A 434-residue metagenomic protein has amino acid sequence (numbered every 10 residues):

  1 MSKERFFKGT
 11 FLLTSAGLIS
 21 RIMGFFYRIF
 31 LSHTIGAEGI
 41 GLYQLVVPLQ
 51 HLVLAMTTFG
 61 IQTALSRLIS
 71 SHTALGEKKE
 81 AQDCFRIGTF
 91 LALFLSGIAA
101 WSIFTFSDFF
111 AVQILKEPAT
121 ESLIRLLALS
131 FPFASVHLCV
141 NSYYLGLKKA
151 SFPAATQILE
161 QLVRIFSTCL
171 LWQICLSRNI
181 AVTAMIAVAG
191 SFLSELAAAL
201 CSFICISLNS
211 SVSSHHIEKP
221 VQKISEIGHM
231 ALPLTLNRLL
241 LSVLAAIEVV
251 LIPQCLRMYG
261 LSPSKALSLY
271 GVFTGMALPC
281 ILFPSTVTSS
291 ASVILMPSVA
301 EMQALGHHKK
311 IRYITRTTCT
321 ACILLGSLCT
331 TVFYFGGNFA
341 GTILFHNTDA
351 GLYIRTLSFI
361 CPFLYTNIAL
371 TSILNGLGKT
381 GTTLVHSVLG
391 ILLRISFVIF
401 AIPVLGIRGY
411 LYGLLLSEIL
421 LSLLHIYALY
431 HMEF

Functional and structural regions predicted by a protein language model:
M1-M23, K79, D83-R86, K219-S242 (+1 more regions): N-terminal membrane topogenesis motif
T10-G17, I124-R125, L129, Y144-W172 (+3 more regions): Alpha-helical transmembrane segments of multi-pass membrane transporters/permeases
S32-L52, I180-M185, S225-M230, L234 (+2 more regions): Interfacial/gating helices of multi-pass transporter permease domains
F59-A74, I281-L305: Helix-loop junctions and terminal segments of transmembrane helices in multi-pass membrane transport/translocation
T63-D108, S122, S135, K309-C329: Membrane-water interface segments that mark the loop-to-transmembrane alpha-helix transition
I98-E121, L328-H346: Short membrane-interface helical motifs at transmembrane helix boundaries in multi-pass membrane transporters
W101, K116-V140, F345-L370, L374: Alpha-helical transmembrane segments of multi-pass membrane proteins
T156-L170, R178-L208, L389-L392, I407-H431: Hydrophobic alpha-helical transmembrane segments
